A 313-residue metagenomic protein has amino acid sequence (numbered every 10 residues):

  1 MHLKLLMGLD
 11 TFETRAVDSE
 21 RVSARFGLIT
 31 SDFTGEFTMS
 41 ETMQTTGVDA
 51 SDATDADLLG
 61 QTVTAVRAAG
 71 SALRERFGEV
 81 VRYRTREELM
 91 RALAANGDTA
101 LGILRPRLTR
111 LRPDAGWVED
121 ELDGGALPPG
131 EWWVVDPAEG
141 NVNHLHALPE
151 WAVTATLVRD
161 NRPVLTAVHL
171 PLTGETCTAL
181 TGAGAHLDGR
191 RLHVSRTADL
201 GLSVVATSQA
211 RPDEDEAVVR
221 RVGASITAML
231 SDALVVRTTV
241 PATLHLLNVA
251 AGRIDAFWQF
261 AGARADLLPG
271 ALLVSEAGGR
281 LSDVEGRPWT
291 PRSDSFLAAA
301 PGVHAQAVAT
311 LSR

Functional and structural regions predicted by a protein language model:
K4-M7, F26, T30-A138: N-terminal subdomain of lithium-sensitive/metallo-dependent phosphomonoesterases centered on the IMPase/IPPase/PAP
L9-T11, S19: Short linear segments in intrinsically disordered or otherwise low-structure-confidence regions
L73, L108, N141, L170 (+5 more regions): Residue-level signal for inorganic ion chemistry
G97-G102, G116-E119, D136-W151, P171 (+2 more regions): Structured N-terminal alpha/beta-domain signature that marks small ligand/cofactor-binding or signaling modules
L127-A183: DPxDG-like acidic metal-binding loop motif
D188-G189: Short strand-turn-strand beta-turns centered on an Asx-Gly dipeptide
S195-R313: An extended, acidic
